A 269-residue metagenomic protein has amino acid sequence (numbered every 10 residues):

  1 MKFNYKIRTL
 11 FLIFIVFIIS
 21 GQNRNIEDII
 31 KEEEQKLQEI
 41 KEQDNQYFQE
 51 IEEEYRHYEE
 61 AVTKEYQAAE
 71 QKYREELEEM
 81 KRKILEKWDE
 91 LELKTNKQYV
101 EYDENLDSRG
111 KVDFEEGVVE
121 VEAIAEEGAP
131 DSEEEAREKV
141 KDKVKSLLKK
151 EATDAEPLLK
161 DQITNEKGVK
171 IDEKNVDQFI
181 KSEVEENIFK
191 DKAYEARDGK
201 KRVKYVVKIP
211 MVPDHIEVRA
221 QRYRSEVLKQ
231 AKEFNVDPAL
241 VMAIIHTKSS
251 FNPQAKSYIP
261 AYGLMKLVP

Functional and structural regions predicted by a protein language model:
N4-L12: Sec-dependent signal peptide recognition, specifically the positively charged N-region followed immediately by
I13-G21: Hydrophobic h-region of N-terminal signal peptides that target proteins for export in Gram-negative bacteria
G21-A243: Cell-wall glycan-active module
K232, H246-S250, P269: Sec-exported extracytoplasmic/periplasmic mature domains
V241-H246, K266: Soluble periplasmic/extracytoplasmic beta-strand elements of cell-envelope proteins
S249-Y258: Secretory-pathway/luminal and periplasmic proteins that interact with or process carbohydrate-rich
Y258-P269: Substrate-binding/active-site groove segments that recognize and process beta-1,4-linked N-acetyl-hexosamine
